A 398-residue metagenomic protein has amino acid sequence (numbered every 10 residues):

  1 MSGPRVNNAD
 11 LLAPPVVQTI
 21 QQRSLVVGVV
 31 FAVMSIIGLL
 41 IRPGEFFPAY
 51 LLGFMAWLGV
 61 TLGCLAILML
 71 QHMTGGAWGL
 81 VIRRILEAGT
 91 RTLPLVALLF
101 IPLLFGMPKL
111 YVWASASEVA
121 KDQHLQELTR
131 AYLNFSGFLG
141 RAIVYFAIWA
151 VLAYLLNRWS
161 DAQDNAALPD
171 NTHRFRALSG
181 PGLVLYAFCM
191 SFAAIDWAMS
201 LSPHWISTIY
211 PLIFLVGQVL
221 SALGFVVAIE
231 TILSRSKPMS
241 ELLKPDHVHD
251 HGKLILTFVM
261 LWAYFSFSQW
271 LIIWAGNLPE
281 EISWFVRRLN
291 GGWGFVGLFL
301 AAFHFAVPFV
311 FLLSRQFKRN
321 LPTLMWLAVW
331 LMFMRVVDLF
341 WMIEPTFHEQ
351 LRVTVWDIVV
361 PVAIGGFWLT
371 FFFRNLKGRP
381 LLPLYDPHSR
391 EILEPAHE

Functional and structural regions predicted by a protein language model:
S2-C64, R130-L133, E391-I392, A396-E398: N-terminal regions that are enriched for targeting/export leaders and immediately downstream pro/stem segments
P15-I36, R130-L300, D386-S389: Long, contiguous internal "core" modules enriched in hydrophobic/ aromatic residues
M34, F188-F192, V329-F340: Aromatic-anchored segments of alpha-helical transmembrane domains
L39-L51, L70-R83, D161, S202-P203 (+6 more regions): Juxtamembrane/interface segments at transmembrane-helix termini
F54-N165, G182: Transmembrane-helix bundle segments that line or gate the permeation/cavity pathway in multi-pass membrane proteins
T61-M69, A97-P102, A142-Y154, V216-T231 (+2 more regions): Hydrophobic cores of alpha-helical transmembrane segments in multi-pass inner/ER membrane proteins, independent
F100, P322-F333: Central hydrophobic cores of alpha-helical transmembrane segments in multi-pass integral membrane proteins
Y210-F214, E280-A301, N320, F347-F372: Membrane-interface transmembrane-helix boundary segments in multi-pass integral membrane proteins
